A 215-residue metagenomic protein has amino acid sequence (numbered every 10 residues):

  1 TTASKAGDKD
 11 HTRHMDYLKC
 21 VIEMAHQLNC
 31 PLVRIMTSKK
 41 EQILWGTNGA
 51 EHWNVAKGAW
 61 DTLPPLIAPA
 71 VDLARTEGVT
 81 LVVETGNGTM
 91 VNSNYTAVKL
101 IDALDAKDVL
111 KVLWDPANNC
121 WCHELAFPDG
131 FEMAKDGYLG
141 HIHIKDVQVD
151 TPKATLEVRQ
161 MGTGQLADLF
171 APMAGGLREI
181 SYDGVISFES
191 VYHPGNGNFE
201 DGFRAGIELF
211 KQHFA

Functional and structural regions predicted by a protein language model:
T1-T2, M36-K40, D146, E189-V191: Short loop/turn segments at strand-loop or loop-helix junctions that form parts of catalytic or ligand-binding pockets
A3-V112, A171: Active-site acidic/histidine proton-transfer and metal-coordination neighborhood in alpha/beta enzyme cores
E23, N29-P31, A68, D72 (+1 more regions): Histidine-acidic metal/acid-base catalytic patches
